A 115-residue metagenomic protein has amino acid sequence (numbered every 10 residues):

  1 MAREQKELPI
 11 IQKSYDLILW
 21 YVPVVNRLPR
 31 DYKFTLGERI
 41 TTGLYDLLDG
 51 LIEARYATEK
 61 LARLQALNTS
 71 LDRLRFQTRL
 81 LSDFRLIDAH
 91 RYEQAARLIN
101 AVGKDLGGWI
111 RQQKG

Functional and structural regions predicted by a protein language model:
M1-G115: Amphipathic alpha-helical assembly/interaction segments
